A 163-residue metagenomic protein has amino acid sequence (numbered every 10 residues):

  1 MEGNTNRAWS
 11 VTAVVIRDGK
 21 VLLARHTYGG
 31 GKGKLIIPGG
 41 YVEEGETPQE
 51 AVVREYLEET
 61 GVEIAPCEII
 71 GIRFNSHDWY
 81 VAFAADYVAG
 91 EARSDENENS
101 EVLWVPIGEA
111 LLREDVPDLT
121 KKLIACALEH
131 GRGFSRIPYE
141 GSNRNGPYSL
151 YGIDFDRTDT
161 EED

Functional and structural regions predicted by a protein language model:
M1-L22, Y41: Conserved N-terminal beta-strand and adjoining loop/helix that marks the start of the Nudix/MutT-like hydrolase domain
V14-D18, T27-R54: Long, hydrophobic N-terminal alpha-helical segment
L22, G30, L111: Flexible, glycine-rich phosphate/dinucleotide-binding loops and adjacent beta-alpha linkers at cofactor/substrate
L22-L23, Y80: General beta-strand recognition
V42-A65, N75-A127, Y151-D163: Unchanged
I69-I72: Residue-level recognition of beta-strand microenvironments
G133-D163: C-terminal regulatory/oligomerization modules of transcriptional regulators
